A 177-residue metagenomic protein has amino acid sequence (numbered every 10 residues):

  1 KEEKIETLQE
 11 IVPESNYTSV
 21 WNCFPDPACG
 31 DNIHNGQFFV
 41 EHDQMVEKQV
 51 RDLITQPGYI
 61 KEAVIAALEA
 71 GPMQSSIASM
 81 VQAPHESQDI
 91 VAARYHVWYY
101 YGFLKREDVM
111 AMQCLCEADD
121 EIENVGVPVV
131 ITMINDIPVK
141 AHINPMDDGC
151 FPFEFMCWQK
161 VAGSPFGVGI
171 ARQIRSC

Functional and structural regions predicted by a protein language model:
K1-C177: Extended alpha-helical, oligomerization-prone segments that build pores/tubes and scaffolds
